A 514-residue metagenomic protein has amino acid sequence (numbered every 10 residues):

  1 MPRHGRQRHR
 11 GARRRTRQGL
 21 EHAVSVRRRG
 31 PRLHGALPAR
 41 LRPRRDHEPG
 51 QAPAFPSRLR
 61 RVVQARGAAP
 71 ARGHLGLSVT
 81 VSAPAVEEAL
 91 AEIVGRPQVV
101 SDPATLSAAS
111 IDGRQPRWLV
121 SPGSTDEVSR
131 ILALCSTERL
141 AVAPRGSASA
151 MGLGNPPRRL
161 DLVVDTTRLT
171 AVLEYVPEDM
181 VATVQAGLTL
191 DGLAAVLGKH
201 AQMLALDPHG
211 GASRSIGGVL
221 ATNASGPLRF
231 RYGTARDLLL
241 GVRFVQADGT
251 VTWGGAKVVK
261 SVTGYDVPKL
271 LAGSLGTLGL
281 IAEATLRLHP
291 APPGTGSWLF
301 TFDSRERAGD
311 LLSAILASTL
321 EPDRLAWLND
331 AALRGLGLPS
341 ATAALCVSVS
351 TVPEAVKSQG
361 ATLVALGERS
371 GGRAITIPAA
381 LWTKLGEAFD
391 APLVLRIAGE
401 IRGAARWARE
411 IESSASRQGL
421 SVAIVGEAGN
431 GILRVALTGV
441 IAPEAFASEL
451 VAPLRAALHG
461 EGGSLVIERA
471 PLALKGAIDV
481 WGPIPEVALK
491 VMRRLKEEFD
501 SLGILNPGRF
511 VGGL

Functional and structural regions predicted by a protein language model:
M1-V81, Q115, G123, L140 (+4 more regions): Conserved glycine-rich FAD pyrophosphate-binding loop
R8-G11, H47-P49, V99-P103, V120-S121 (+16 more regions): General beta-strand structural signal in soluble alpha/beta enzymes
L20-H22, L59, L153-R158, A195-V196 (+8 more regions): Short acidic, glycine/serine/threonine-rich loops at helix termini
S78, A221, L240-L393: C-terminal substrate-binding/cap subdomain adjacent to the FAD-binding core in PCMH-type and related FAD-linked
T80-T105, A428: N-terminal basic/disordered segments at the start of proteins
A83, E127-R130, G192, E306-D310 (+3 more regions): Short, conserved charged micro-motifs
L90, A108-V142, L162, T166-A212 (+4 more regions): N-terminal glycine-rich flavin-associated loop
